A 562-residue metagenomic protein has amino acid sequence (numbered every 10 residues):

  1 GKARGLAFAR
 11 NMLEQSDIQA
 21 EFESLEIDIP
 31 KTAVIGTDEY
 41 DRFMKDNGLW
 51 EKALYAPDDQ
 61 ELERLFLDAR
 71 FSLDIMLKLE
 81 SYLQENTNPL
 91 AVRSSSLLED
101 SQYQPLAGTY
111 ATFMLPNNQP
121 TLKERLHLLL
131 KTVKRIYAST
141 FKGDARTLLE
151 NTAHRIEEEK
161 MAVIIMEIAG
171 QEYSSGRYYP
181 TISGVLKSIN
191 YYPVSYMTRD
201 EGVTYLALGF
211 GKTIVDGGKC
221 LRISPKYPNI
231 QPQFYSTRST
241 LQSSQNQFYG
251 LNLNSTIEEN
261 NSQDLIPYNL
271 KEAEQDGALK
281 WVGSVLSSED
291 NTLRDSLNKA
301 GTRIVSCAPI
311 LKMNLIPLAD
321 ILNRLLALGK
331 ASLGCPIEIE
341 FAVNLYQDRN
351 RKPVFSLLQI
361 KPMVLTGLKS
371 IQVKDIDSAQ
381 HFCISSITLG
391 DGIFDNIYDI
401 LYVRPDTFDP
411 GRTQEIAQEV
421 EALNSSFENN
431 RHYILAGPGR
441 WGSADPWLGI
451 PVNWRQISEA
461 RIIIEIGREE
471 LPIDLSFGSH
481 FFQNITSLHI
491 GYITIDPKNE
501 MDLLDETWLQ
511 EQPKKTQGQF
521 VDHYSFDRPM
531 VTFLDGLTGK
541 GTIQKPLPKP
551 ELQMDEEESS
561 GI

Functional and structural regions predicted by a protein language model:
G1-E21, R70-G467, S487, K515-I562: Conserved mixed alpha/beta core segments that line enzyme active sites in large multi-domain catalysts
G1-L73: A conserved helix-loop-beta module that forms one wall/lid of the active-site cleft in ATP-utilizing catalytic domains
W50-A56, E340, F482-S487: A polyampholytic, Gly/Pro-enriched intrinsically disordered region
R468-Q510: Polybasic, proline/glycine-rich intrinsically disordered low-complexity segments
